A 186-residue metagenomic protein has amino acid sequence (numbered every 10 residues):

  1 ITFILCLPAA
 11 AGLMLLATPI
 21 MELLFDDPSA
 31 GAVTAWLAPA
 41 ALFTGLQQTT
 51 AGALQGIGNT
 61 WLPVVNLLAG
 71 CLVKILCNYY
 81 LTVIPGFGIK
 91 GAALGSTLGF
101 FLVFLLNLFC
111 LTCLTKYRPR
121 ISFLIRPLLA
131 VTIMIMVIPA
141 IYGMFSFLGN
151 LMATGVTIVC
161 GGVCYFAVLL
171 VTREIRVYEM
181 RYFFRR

Functional and structural regions predicted by a protein language model:
I1-P8, P39-F43, A130-V137: Hydrophobic alpha-helical transmembrane segments of multipass membrane transporters and ion channels, focusing on
I4, L13-L42: Interfacial segments at transmembrane-helix termini and the short loops linking adjacent helices
A11, A32-G58, L62-T82, I89-L111 (+1 more regions): Short runs within selected transmembrane alpha-helices of multi-pass transporters and secretion channels
T18-P28, V83, Y142-G149: Membrane-interface helix termini and inter-helical loops of multi-pass transporters
A32-V33, G88, A92, P119 (+3 more regions): Residue-level signature of transmembrane alpha-helical entry/exit and packing/kink sites in multi-pass membrane
Q55, T82-I84, Y142, L169: Helix-capping/transition residues at the boundaries of transmembrane alpha-helices and the short helical linkers
N78-Y79, T132-F147: Hydrophobic alpha-helical transmembrane segments in multi-pass integral membrane proteins
A140-R186: Membrane-proximal transmembrane or re-entrant/amphipathic helices at the cytosolic face
